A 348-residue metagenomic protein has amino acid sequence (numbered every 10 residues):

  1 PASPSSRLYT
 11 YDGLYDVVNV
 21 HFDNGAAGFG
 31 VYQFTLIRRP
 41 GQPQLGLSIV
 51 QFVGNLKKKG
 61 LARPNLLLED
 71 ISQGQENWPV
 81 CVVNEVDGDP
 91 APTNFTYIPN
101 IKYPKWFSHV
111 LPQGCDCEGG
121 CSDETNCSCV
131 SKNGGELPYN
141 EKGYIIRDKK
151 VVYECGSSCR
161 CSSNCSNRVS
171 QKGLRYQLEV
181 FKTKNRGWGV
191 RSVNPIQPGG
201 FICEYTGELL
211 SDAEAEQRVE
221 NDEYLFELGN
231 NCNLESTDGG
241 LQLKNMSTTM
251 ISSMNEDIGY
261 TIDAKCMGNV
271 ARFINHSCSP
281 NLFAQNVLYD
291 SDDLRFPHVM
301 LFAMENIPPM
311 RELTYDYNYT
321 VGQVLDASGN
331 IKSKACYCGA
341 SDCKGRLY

Functional and structural regions predicted by a protein language model:
P4-D16: Short coil-to-beta-strand transition motifs
Y15-G25, R218-Q242, N330-Y348: Short peripheral tails and domain-boundary helices/loops at the edges of structured domains
H21-G46: Short solvent-exposed strand/turn elements
I37-R39, L45-N140: Intrinsically disordered, low-complexity acidic/polar tracts
T96-R175, S328-Y348: Cys/His-rich Zn2+-coordinating "finger/knuckle" modules used by eukaryotic regulatory proteins
R168-S291, R295, E305: Catalytic cores of histone-lysine modification enzymes
N194-P195, F296-D316: Acidic/histidine-enriched ion/cofactor-binding microenvironments in catalytic or ligand-binding pockets
